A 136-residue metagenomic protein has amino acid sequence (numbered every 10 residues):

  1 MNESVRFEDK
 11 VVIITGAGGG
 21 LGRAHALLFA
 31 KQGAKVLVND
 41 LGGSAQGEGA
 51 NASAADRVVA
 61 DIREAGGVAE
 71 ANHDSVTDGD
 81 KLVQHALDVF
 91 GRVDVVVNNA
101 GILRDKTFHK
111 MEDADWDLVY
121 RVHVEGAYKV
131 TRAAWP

Functional and structural regions predicted by a protein language model:
S4-L37: Canonical Rossmann dinucleotide-binding motif of NAD(H)/NADP(H)-dependent dehydrogenases/reductases, specifically
V11, D94-V95, D117: Conserved catalytic-site loops of classical short-chain dehydrogenases/reductases
A34-R57: Conserved glycine-rich Rossmann-like NAD(P)H-binding loop of the short-chain dehydrogenase/reductase
V59, R63, A69-H73, T77-G91: Conserved amphipathic alpha-helix within the SDR
N99-R104: Conserved NAD(P)H cofactor-binding loop of Rossmann-fold oxidoreductase domains
T107-F108, D115-D117: Substrate-binding pocket helix/loop in short-chain dehydrogenase/reductase
T131-R132: A short, exposed helix-loop element centered on a Lys and neighboring polar residues
